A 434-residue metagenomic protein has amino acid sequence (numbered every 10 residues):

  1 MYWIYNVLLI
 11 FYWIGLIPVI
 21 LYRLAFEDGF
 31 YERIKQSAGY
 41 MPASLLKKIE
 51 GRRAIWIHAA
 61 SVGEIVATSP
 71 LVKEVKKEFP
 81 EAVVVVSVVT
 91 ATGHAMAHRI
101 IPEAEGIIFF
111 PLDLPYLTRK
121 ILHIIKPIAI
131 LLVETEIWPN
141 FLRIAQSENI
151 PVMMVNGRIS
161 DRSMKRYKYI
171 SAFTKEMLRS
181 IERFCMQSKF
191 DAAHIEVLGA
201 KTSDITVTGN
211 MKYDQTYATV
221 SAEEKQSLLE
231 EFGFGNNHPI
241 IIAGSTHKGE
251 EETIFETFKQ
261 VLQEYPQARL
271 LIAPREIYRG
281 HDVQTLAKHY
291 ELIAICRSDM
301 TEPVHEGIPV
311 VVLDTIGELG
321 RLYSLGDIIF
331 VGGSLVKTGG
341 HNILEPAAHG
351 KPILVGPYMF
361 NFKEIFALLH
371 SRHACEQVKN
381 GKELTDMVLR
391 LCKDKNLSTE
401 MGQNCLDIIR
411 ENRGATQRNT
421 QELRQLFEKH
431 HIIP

Functional and structural regions predicted by a protein language model:
M1-P434: Nucleotide-activated sugar donor-binding and catalytic core shared by glycosyltransferases and related lipid-linked
